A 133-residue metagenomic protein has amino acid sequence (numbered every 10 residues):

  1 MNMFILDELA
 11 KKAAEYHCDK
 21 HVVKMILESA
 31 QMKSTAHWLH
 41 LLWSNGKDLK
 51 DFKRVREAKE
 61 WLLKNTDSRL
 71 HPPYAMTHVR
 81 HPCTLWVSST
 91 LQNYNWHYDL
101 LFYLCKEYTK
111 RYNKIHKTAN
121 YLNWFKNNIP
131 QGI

Functional and structural regions predicted by a protein language model:
M1-R111: An N-terminal structural lobe/cap that precedes and organizes the functional/catalytic core across diverse proteins
C105, R111-I133: A charged, amphipathic interaction segment
